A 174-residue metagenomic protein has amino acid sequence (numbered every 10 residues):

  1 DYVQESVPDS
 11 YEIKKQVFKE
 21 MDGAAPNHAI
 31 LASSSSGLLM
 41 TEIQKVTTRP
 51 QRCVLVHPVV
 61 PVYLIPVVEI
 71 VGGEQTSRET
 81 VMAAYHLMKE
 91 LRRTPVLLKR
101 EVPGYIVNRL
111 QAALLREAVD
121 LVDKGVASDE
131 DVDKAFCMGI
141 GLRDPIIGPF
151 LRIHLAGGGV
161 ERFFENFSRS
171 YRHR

Functional and structural regions predicted by a protein language model:
D1-I30: Rossmann-like NAD(P)-binding element
E12, Q16-G23, K45, R78-E90 (+2 more regions): Replace "anionic and nucleotidyl ligands
I30-N108: Rossmann-fold dinucleotide-binding core
S36-L38, V59-P61, E101-P103, F136-G141 (+1 more regions): Glycine-rich beta-alpha junction loops
R78, L91-L98, G125-E130, R143-I146: Short, structured loop/turn "capping" segments at alpha-beta junctions
A84, S128-G139: Short, well-structured alpha-helical segments that form the helix of a local strand-helix-strand
L115, D120-S128: C-terminal regulatory/interaction module of P-loop NTP-utilizing enzymes
L142-R174: Interdomain hinge/lid region at the active-site interface of Rossmann-like NAD(P)-dependent oxidoreductases
